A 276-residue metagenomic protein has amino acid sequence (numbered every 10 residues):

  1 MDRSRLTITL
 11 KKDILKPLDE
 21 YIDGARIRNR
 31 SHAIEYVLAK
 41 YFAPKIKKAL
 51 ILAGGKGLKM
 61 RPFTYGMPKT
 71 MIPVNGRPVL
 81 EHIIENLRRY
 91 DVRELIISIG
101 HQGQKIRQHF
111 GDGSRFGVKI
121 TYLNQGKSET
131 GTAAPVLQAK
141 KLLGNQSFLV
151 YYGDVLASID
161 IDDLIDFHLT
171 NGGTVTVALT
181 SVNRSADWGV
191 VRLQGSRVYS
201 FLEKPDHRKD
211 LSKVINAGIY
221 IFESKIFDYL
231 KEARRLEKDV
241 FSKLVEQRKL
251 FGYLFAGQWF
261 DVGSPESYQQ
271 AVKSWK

Functional and structural regions predicted by a protein language model:
D2-T7, K12-R28, H32-I51, K59 (+4 more regions): Conserved N-terminal catalytic core of the sugar/cofactor nucleotidyltransferase
D23, I27-R30, F148-L149, L156 (+4 more regions): Catalytic-core segments of class I nucleotidyltransferases/pyrophosphorylases that form NMP-activated intermediates
K56, D154-V155: Active-site metal-binding loops of divalent metal-dependent hydrolases
M71, V190-L193, G252: A structural signal for short hydrophobic beta-strand segments in well-ordered beta-sheet cores
L80, I106, A139, D154 (+4 more regions): Residue-level signal for inorganic ion chemistry
L123-Q125, A178, Y253-F255: Conserved beta-strand termini and adjacent loop/short-helix elements that scaffold enzyme active sites in alpha/beta
N171-S181: A short, conserved acidic/glycine-rich loop-to-beta-strand motif that forms the donor nucleotide-sugar/metal
